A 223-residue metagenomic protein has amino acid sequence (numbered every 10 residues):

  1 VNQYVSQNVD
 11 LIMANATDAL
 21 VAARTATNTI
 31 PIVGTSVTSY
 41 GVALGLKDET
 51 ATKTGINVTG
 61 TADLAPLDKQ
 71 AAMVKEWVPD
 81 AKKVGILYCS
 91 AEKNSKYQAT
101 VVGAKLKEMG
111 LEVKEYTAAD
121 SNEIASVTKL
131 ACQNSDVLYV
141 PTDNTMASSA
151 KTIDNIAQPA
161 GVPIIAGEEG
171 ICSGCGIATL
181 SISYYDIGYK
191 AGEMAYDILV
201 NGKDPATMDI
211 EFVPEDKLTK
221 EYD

Functional and structural regions predicted by a protein language model:
V1-D223: Short hydrophobic alpha-helices and adjacent helix-cap/hinge residues
